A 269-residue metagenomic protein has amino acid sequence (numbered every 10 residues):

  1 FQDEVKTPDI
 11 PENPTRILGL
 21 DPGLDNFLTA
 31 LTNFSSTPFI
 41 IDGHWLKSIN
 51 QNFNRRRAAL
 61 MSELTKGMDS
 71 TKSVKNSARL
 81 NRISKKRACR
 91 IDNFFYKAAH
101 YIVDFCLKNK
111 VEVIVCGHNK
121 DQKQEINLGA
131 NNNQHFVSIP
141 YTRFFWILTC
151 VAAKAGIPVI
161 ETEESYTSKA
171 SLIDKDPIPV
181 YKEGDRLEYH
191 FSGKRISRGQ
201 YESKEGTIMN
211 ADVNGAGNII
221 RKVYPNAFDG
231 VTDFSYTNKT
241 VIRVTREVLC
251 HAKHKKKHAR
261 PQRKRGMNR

Functional and structural regions predicted by a protein language model:
F1-R269: Positively charged, helix-rich recognition surfaces that bind polyanionic ligands
